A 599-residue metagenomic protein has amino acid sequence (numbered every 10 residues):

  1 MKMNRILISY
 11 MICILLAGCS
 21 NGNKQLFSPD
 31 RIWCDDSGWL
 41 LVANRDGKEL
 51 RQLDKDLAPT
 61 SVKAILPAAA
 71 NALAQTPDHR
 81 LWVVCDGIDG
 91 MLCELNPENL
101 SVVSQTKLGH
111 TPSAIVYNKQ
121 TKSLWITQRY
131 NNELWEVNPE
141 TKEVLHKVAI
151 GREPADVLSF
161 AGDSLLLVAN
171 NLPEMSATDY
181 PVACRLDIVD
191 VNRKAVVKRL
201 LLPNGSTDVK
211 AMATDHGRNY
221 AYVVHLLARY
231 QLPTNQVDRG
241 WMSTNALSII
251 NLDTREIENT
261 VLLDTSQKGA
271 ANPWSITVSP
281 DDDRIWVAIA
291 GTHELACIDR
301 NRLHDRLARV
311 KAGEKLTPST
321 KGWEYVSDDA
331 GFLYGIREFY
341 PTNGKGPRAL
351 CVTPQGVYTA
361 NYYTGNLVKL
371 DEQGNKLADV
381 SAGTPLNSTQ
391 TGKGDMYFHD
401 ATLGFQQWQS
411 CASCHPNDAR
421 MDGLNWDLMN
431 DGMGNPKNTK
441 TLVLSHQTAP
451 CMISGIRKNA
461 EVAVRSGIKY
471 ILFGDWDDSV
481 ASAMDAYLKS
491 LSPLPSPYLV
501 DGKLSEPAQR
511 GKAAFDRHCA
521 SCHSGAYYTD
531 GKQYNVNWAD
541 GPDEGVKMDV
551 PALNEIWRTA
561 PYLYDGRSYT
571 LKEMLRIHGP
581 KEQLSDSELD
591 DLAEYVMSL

Functional and structural regions predicted by a protein language model:
S20-K24, P59-A64, S101-T106, E143-V148 (+4 more regions): A short beta-strand motif characteristic of beta-propeller blades
N23-E49, A68-A72: Beta-strand-rich domains and repeat architectures in extracellular enzymes and scaffolds, especially beta-propellers
C34-S37, Q75-D78, N118-T121, F160-D163 (+3 more regions): Residue-level detector of Asp-centered blade-edge/turn motifs that repeat once per structural unit in beta-propeller
V42, V83-V84, I126, L167-V168 (+3 more regions): Residue position within the beta-strands of beta-propeller blades
G47-E49, I88-G90, N131-N132, P173-S176 (+3 more regions): Short glycine/acidic-enriched loop and turn motifs that connect beta-strands
D54-A58, N96-L100, N138-K142, D190-K194 (+3 more regions): Short loop/turn segments that connect beta-strands within beta-propeller blades
T178, A195-K198, V209-R239, S243-A246 (+1 more regions): Periplasmic c-type cytochrome electron-transfer domains
